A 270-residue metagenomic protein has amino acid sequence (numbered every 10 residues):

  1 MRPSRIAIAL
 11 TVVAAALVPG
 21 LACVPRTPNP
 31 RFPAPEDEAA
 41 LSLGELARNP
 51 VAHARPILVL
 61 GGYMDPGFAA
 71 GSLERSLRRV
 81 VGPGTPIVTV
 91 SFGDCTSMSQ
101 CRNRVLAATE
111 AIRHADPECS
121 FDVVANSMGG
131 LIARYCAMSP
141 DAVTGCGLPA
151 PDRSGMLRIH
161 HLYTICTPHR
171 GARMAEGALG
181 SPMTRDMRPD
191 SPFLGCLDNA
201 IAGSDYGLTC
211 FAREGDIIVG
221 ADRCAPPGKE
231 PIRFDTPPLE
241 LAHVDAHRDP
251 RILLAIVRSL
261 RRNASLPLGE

Functional and structural regions predicted by a protein language model:
M1-L10: Bacterial N-terminal signal peptides that target proteins for export
A9-G20: Bacterial N-terminal signal peptides
C23-E270: Lipid deacylating catalytic domains
